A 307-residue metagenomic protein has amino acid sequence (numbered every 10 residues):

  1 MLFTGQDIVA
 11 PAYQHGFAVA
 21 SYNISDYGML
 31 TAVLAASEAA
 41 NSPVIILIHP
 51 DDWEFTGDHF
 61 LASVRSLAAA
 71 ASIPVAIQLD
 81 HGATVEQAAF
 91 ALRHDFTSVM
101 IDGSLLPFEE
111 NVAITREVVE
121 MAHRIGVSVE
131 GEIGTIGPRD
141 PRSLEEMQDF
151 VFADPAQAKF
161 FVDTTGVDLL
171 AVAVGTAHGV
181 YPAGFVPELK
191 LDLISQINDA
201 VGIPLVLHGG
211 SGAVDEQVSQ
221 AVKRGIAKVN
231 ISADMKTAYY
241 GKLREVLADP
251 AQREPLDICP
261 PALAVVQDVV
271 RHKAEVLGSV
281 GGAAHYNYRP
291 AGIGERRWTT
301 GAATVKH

Functional and structural regions predicted by a protein language model:
F3-P11, H15, D26-L47, D51 (+6 more regions): Alpha/beta enzyme core
Y22-N23: A short aromatic-anchored loop/beta-hairpin motif
P204: Active-site-adjacent substrate-binding region of metalloamidase/peptidase-like peptide-processing proteins
L207-G209: Thr-Gly-centered strand-to-loop micro-motif
V214-H307: C-terminal alpha-helical cap/extension of soluble enzyme domains
